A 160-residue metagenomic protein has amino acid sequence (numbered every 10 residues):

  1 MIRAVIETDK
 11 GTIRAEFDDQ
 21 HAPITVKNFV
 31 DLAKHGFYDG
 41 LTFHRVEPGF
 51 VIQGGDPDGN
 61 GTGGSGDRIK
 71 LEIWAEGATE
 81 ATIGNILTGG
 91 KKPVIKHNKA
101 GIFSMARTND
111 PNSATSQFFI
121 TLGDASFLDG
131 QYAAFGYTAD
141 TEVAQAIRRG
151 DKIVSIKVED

Functional and structural regions predicted by a protein language model:
M1-D160: Cyclophilin-like peptidyl-prolyl cis-trans isomerases
